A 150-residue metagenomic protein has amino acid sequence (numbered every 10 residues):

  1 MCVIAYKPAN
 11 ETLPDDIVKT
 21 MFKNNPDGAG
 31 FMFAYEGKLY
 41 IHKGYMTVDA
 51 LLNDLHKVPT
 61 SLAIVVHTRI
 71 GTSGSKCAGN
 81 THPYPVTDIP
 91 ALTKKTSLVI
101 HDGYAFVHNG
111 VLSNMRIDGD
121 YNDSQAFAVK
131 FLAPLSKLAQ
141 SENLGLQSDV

Functional and structural regions predicted by a protein language model:
M1-C2, D27-F31, T60-A63, T81 (+2 more regions): Short, surface-exposed beta-edge/turn micro-motifs
M1-D54, I64: Extreme N-terminus nucleophile/cap motif
V48, I70-S73, A91, L112-S113: A short acidic, glycine/proline-enriched capping/turn motif at secondary-structure boundaries, especially helix N-cap
L62, V66-T68, T72: Regulatory input/activation interfaces that engage signals or partners
G74-A105: Acidic loop->beta-strand submotif enriched in PP2C/PPM serine/threonine phosphatases
D102-I117: Conserved beta-strand-loop-short alpha-helix elements that form and flank the Mn2+/Mg2+-coordinating active site
S113-V150: Short histidine
